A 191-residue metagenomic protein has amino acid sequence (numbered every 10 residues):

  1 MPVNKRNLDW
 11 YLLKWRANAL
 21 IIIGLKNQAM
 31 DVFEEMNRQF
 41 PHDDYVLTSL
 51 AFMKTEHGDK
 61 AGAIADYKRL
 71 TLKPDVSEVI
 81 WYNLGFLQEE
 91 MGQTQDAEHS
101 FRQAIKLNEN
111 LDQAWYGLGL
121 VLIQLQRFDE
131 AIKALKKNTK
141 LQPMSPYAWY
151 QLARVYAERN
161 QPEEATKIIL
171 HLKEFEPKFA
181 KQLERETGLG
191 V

Functional and structural regions predicted by a protein language model:
M1-W10, E158-V191: Terminal, low-structured helical/coil segments at or just beyond the last alpha-helical repeat
K5, Q39, L72-P74, L107 (+2 more regions): Structural marker of alpha-solenoid helical repeat scaffolds
L8-Y45, S49-G58: Alpha-helical segment of the N-proximal tetratricopeptide repeat
D9-Y11, D44-Y45, S77-V79, D112-Q113 (+2 more regions): Helix-start (N-cap) detector for alpha-helical repeat units in TPR-like alpha-solenoids, especially tetratricopeptide
W15, S49, N83, G117 (+2 more regions): Canonical tetratricopeptide repeat
I23-E35, H57-R69, V76, E90-Q103 (+3 more regions): Structural signature of tandem alpha-helical TPR/SEL1-like repeats, specifically the intra-repeat loop/turn
